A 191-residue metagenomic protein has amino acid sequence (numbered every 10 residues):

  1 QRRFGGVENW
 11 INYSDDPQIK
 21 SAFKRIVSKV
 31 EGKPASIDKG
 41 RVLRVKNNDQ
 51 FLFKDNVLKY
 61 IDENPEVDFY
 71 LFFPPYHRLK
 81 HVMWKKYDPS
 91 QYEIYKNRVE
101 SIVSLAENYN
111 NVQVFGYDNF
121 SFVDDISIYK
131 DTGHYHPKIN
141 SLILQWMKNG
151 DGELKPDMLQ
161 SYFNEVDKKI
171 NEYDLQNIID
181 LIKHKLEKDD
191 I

Functional and structural regions predicted by a protein language model:
Q1-E66, Q160-I191: Secreted/periplasmic serine-hydrolase-like ester/acetyl group-modifying domain
S14-P17, E93, K138: Alpha-helix boundary/N-cap detector
V45-N48, Y87-I94, Y135: Alpha-helix N-cap and loop-to-helix initiation/capping positions
F53-I61, V67-Y70, G133-Y135, I139-N140 (+1 more regions): Conserved catalytic-core segments centered on acid/base and nucleophilic motifs
I61, E66-F73, H77-I126: Extended hydrophobic/aromatic segments used for targeting, binding, or gating
V99-I191: C-terminal regions of proteins
